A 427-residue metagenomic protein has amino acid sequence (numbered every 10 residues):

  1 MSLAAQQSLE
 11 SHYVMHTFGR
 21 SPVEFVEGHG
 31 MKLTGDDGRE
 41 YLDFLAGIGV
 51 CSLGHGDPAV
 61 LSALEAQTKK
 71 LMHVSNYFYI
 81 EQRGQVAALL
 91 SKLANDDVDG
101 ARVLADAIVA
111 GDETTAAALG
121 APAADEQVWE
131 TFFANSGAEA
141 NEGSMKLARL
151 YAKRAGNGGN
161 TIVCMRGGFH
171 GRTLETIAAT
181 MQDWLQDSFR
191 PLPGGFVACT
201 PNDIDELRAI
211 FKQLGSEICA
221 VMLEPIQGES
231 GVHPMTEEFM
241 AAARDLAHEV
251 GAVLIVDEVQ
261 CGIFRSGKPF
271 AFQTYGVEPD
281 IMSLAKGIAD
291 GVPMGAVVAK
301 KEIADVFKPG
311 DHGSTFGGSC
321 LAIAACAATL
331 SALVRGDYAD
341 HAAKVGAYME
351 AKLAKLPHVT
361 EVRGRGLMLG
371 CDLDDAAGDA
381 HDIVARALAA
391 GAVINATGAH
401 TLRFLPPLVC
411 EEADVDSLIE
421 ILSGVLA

Functional and structural regions predicted by a protein language model:
M1-A427: Conserved N-terminal phosphate-binding loop of PLP-dependent enzymes in the Aspartate aminotransferase
